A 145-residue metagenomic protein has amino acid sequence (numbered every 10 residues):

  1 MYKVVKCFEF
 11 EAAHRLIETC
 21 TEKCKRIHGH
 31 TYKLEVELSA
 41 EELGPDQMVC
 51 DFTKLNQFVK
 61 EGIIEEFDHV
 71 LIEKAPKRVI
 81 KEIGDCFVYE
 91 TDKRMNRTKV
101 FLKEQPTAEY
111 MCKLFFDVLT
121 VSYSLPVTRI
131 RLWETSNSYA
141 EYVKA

Functional and structural regions predicted by a protein language model:
M1-A145: Charge-rich, low-complexity N-terminal segments
